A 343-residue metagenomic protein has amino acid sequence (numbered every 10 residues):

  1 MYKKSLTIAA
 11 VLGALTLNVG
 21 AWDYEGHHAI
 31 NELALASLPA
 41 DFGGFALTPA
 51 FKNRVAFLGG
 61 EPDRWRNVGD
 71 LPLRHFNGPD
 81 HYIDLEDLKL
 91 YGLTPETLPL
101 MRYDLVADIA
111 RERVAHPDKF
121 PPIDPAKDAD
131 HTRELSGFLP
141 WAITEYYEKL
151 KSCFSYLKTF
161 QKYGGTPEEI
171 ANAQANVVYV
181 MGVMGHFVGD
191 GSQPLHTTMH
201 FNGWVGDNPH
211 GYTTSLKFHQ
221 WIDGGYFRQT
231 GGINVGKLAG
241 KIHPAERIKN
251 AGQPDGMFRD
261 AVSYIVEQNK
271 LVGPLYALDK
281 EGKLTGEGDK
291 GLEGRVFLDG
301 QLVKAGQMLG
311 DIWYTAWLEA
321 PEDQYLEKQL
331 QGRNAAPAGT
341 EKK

Functional and structural regions predicted by a protein language model:
M1-T7: Bacterial N-terminal signal peptides that target proteins for export
A10-G13: Hydrophobic helical h-region of N-terminal Sec-dependent signal peptides in bacterial secretory/periplasmic proteins
T16-N18: N-terminal signal peptide c-region/cleavage motif recognized by signal peptidases
G20-Y179, V183, P194-G310, Y314-K343: N-terminal, motif-rich segments that launch catalysis or mediate targeting to/interaction with membranes, typified by
